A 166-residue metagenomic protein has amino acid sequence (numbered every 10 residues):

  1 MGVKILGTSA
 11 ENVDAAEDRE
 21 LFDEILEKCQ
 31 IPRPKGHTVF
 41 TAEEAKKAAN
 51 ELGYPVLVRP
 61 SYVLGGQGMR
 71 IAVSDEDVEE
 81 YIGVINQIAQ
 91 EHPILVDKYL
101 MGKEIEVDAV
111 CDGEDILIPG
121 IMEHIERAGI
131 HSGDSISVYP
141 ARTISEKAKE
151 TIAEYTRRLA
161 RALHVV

Functional and structural regions predicted by a protein language model:
M1-V166: N-terminal beta-alpha lobe that positions the nucleotide/phosphoryl donor in ATP/NTP-coupled carboxylate activation
